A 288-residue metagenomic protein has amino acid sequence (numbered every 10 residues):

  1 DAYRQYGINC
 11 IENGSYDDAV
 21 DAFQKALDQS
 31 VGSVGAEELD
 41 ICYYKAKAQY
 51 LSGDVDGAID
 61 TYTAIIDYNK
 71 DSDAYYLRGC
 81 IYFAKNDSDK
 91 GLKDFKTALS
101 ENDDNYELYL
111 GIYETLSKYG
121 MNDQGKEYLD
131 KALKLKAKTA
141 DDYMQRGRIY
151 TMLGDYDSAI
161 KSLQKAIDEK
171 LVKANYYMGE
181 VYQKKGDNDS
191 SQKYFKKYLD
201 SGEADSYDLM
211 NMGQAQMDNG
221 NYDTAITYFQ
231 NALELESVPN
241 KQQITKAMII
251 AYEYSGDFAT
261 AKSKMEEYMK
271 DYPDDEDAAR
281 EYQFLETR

Functional and structural regions predicted by a protein language model:
D1, G35-D40, D73, E107 (+7 more regions): Start-of-helix register in tetratricopeptide repeats
Q5, E37-D40, Y44, L51 (+7 more regions): Canonical tetratricopeptide repeat
E12, L51, A84-K85, K118-Y119 (+6 more regions): Register position in tetratricopeptide repeats
Q29, S33, D67-Y68, E101 (+5 more regions): Structural marker of alpha-solenoid helical repeat scaffolds
